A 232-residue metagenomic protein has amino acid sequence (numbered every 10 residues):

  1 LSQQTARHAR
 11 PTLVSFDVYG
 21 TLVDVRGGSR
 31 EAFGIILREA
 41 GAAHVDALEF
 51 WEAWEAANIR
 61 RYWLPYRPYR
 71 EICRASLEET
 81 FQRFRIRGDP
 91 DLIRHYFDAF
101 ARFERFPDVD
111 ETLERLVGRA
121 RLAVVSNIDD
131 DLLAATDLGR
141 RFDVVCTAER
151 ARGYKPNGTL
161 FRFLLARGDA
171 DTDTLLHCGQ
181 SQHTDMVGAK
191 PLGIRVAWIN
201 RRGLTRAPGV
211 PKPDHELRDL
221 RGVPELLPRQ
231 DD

Functional and structural regions predicted by a protein language model:
L1-V14, V45, D110, E114 (+1 more regions): Asp-based, Mg2+/Mn2+-dependent phosphohydrolase catalytic module
R7-P107: N-terminal helical cap/lid subdomain that shapes the substrate entry/recognition surface in HAD-like hydrolases
